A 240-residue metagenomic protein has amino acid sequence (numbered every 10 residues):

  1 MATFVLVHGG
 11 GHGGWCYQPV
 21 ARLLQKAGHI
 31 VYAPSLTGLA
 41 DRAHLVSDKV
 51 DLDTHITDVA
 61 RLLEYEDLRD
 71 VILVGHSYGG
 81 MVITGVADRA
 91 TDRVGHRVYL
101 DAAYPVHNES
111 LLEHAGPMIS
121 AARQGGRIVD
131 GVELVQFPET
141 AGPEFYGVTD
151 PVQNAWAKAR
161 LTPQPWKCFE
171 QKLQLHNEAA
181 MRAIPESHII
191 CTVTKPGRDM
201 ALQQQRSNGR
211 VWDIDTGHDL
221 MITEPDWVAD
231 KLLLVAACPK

Functional and structural regions predicted by a protein language model:
A2-A43: Conserved HGGG/HGGXW glycine-rich cap/lid loop of the alpha/beta-hydrolase fold
P19, G85-R89: Active-site signature of alpha/beta-hydrolase-fold catalytic machinery across serine- and Asp/Cys-nucleophile hydrolases
I30, L36-V71, D88-R89, G116: Active-site loop/oxyanion-hole signature of alpha/beta-hydrolase fold enzymes
S35, I72, G95-V98: Residue in the alpha/beta-hydrolase core beta-strand immediately N-terminal to the catalytic nucleophile
D48, D88-V94, V98-F137, C168-F169 (+1 more regions): Flexible "cap/lid" loop of the alpha/beta hydrolase fold
V74-G75, G79, I83: Gly/Ala-rich beta-loop-alpha elbow adjacent to hydrolase catalytic centers
G131-A180: Conserved alpha/beta-hydrolase catalytic His-Asp/Glu region
T162-P225, D230: Conserved serine/cysteine hydrolase catalytic core
